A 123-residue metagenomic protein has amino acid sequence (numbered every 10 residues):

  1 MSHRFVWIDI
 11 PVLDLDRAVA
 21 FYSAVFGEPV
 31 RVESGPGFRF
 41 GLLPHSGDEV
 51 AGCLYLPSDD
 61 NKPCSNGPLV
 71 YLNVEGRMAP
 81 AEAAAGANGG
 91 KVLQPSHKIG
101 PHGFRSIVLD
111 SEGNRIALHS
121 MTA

Functional and structural regions predicted by a protein language model:
S2, D9-V50: Core segments of cupin and vicinal oxygen chelate
F5-L13, P44, D59-G86, F104-L109: Vicinal oxygen chelate
A18-Y22, A85, G113: Conserved active-site tyrosine of GNAT-family acetyltransferases
G35-R39, I99-F104: Short acidic/glycine-enriched loop/turn segments that link adjacent beta-strands
L54-S58, S120-T122: Acetyl-CoA-dependent GNAT
I107, L118-A123: Short beta->alpha transition motifs characteristic of CBS
